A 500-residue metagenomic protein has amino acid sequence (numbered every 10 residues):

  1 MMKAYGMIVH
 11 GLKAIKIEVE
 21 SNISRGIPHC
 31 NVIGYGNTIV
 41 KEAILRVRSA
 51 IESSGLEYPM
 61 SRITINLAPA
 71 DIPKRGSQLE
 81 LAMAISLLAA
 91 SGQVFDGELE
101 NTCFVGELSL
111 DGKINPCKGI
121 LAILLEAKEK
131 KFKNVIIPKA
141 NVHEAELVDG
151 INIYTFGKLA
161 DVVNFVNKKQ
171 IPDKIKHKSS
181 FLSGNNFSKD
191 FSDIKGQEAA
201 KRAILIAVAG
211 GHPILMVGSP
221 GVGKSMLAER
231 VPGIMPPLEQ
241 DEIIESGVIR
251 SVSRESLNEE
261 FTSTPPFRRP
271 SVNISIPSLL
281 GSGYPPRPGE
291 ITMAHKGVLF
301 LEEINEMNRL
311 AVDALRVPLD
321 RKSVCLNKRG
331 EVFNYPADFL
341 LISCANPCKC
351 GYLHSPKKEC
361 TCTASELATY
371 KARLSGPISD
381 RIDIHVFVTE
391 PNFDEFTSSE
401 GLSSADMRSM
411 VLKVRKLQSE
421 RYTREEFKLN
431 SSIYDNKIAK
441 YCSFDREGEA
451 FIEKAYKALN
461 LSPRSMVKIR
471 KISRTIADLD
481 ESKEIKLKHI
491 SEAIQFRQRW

Functional and structural regions predicted by a protein language model:
M1-L215, S219-S225, N327, S465 (+2 more regions): Peripheral, non-AAA+ core regions of ATP-driven protein-machinery
I39-I44, P59, N66-G76, P286 (+1 more regions): Basic, amphipathic alpha-helical bundle interface domains used for macromolecular binding and assembly
D111, L301-N308, G351: Catalytic P-loop NTPase motifs of RecA-like helicase/translocase cores
Q170-I206, G210, L238-I291: P-loop NTPase nucleotide-binding/switch module
M216-E255, R321: Walker A/P-loop
G218, G281, E303: The Walker A (P-loop) glycine that initiates the GxxxxGKT/S ATP-binding motif of P-loop NTPases
K296, E302-E303, A314: Walker B catalytic acidic pair
